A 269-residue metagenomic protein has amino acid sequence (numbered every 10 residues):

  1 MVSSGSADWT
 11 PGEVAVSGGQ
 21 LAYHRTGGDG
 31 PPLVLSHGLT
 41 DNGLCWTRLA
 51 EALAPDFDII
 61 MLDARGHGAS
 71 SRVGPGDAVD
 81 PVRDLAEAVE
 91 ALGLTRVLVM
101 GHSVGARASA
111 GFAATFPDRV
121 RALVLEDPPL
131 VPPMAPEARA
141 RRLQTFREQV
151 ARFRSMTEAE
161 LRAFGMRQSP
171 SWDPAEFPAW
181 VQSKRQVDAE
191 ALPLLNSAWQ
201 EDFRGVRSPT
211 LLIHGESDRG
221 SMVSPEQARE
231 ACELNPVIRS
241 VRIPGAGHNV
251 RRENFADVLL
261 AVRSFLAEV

Functional and structural regions predicted by a protein language model:
M1-L33, P55-F57, L94-T95, M156 (+4 more regions): Alpha/beta-hydrolase fold catalytic core
S17, T47-E51, I60-M100, V104 (+2 more regions): Active-site loop/oxyanion-hole signature of alpha/beta-hydrolase fold enzymes
G19-S71: Conserved HGGG/HGGXW glycine-rich cap/lid loop of the alpha/beta-hydrolase fold
A108-F112: Hydrolases whose catalytic domains are alpha/beta-hydrolase-1, hotdog thioesterase, or metallo-beta-lactamase-like
A114, R121-R152: Flexible "cap/lid" loop of the alpha/beta hydrolase fold
M134-A140, A151-T210: Conserved alpha/beta-hydrolase catalytic His-Asp/Glu region
L211-A246: Conserved loop-alpha-helix segment in the C-terminal half of the alpha/beta-hydrolase fold that carries the catalytic
A246-F255: Catalytic histidine-centered segment of alpha/beta-hydrolase-like enzymes
